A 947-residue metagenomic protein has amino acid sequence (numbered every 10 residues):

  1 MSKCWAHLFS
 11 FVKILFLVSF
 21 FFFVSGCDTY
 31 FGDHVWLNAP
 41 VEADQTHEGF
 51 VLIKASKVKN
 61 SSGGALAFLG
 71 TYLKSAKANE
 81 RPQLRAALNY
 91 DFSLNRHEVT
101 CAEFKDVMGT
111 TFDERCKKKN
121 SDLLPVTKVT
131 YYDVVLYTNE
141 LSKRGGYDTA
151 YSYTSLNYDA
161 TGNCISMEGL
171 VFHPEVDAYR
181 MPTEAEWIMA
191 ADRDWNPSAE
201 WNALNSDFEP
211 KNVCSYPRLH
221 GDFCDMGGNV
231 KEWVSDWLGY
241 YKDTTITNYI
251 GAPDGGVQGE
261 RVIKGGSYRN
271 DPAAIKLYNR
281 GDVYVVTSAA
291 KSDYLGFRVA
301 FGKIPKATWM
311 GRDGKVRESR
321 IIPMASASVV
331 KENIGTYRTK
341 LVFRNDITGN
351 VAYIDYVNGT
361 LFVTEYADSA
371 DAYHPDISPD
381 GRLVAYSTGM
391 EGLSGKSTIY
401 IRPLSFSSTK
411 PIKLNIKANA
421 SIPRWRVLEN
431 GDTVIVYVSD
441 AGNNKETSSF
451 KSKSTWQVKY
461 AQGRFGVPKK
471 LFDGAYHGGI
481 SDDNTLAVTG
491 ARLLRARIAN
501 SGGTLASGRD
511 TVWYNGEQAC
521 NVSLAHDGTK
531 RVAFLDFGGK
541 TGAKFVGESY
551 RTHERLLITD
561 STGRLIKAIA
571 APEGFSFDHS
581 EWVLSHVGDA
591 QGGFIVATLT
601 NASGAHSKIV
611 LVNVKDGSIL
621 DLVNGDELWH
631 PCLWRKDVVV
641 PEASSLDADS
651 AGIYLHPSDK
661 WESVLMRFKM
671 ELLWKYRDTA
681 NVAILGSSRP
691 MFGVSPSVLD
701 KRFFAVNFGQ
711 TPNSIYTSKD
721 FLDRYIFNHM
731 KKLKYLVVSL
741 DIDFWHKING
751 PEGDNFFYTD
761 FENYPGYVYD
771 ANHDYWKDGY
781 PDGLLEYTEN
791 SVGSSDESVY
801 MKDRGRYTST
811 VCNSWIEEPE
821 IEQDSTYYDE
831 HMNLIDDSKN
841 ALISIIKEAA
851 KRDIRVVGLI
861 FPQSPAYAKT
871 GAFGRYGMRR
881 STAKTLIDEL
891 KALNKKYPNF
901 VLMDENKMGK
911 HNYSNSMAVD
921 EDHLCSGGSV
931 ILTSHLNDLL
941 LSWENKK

Functional and structural regions predicted by a protein language model:
F22-G49: Bacterial Sec-dependent N-terminal signal peptides
D44-E114, D122-S142, G228: A short glycine-rich, aromatic-capped structural motif
Y131-K276: Functional-site microenvironments in short loops/helix caps that host divalent-cation chemistry
R218, D254-T336, D637: Disulfide-stabilized, aromatic/cysteine-rich ligand-recognition loop
D293, P305-D649: Sequence signature of WD/YWTD-type beta-propeller architectures
D647-A705, T717, F721-R724: Membrane/wall-proximal cationic-aromatic binding patches
L685, R689-Y764: Membrane-embedded segments
G753-R855: Secreted/periplasmic serine-hydrolase-like ester/acetyl group-modifying domain
